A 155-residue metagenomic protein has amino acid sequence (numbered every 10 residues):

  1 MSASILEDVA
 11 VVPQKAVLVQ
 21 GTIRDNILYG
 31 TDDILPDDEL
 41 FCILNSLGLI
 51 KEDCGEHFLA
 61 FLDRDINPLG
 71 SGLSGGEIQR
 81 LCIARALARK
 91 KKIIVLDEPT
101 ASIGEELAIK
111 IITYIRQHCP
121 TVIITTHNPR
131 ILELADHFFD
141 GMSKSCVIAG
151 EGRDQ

Functional and structural regions predicted by a protein language model:
M1-A3, C42, H57, Q117-H118: Primarily ABC-family ATPase nucleotide-binding module
M1-A3, D33-I34, K144: Conserved post-Walker A/P-loop segment of ABC ATPase nucleotide-binding domains
S2-V9, Q20-G21: ABC ATPase nucleotide-binding domain
A10, K15, I23-N26, D65-G152: ABC-family ATPase nucleotide-binding domain "signature/switch" substructure
V17, D32-I34, E105: Alpha-helix boundary/capping and short turn/kink residues
R24-P68, I109-T113: ABC ATPase nucleotide-binding domain helical subdomain, centered on the C-loop/LSGGQ "ABC signature"
